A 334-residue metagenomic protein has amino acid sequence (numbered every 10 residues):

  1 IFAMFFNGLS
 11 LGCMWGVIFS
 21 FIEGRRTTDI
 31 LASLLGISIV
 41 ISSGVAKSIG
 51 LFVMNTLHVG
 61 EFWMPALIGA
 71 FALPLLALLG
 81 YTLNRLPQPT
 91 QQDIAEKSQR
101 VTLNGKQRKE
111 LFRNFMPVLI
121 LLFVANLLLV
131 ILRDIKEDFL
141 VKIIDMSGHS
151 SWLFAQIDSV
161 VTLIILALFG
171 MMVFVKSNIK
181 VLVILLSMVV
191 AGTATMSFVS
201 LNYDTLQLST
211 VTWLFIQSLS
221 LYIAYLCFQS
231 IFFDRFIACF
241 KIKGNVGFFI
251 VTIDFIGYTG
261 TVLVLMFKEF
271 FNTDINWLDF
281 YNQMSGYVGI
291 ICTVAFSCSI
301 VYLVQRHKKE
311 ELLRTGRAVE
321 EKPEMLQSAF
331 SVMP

Functional and structural regions predicted by a protein language model:
I1-M14, Q207-Y225: Hydrophobic core of transmembrane alpha-helices in multi-pass small-molecule transporters, especially MFS/SLC-type
C13-R25, A224-F240: Intracellular juxtamembrane helix-capping segments at the cytosolic ends of symmetry-related transmembrane helices
T28-D29, M54-L122, V141, M146 (+2 more regions): Intracellular loop-helix junctions on the cytosolic face of multi-pass helical membrane proteins
T28-M54, T252-V264: Glycine-rich segments within core transmembrane alpha-helices of 12-TM secondary carriers
L51-A72, M266-V294: A membrane-interface helix-boundary motif in multi-pass transporters
M116-L121, V141-I164, N245-F248: Loop-to-transmembrane helix entry
L153-S177, G192: Transmembrane alpha-helices of Major Facilitator/SLC transporters
C239-N272: A late C-terminal transmembrane helix in Major Facilitator Superfamily
